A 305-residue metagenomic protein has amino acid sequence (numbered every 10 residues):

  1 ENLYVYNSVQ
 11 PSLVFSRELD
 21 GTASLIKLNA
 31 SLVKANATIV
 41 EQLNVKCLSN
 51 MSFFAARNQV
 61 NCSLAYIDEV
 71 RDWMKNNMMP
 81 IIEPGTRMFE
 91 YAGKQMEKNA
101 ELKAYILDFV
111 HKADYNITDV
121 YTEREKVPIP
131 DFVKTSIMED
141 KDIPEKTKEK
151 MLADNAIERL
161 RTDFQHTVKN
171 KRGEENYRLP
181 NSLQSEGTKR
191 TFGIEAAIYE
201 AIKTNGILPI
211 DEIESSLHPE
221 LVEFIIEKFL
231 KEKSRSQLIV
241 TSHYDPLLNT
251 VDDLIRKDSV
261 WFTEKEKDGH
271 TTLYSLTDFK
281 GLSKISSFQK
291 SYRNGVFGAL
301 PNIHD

Functional and structural regions predicted by a protein language model:
E1-F132: Electropositive, glycine-dotted interaction segments that contact anionic polymers or phosphate-rich ligands
E1-L13, A23-A30, D131-M138, I143-K146 (+4 more regions): Short, well-ordered strand-loop elements centered on a beta-strand within folded domains, enriched for acidic residues
N2, A37-L43, K103-F109, K146-L152 (+2 more regions): Intrinsically disordered, low-complexity boundary segments flanking structured domains
V9, L48, A156-E158, L254-K257: A short, structural micro-pattern
S16, A55, Y121-E123, D163-Q165 (+2 more regions): Residues in well-ordered beta-strands of folded domains
M88-L183: Extended helical coiled-coil dimerization/tether regions that scaffold and oligomerize large DNA-maintenance assemblies
N155, H304-D305: Long, compositionally biased
Q165, K169-N302: Switch/communication elements of ASCE P-loop NTPase nucleotide-binding domains
